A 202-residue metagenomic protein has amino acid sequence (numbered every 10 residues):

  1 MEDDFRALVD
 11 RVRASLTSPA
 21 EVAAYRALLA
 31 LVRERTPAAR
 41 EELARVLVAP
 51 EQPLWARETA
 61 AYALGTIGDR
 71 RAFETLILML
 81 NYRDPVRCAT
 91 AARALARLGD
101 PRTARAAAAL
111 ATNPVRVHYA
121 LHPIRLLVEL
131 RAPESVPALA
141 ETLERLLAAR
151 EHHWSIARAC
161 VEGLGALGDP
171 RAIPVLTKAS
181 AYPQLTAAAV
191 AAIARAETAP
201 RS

Functional and structural regions predicted by a protein language model:
M1-E2, A14, S18-T36, R45 (+7 more regions): Structural detector for internal amphipathic alpha-helices that build alpha-solenoid repeat scaffolds
R11-S15, E42-P50, T75-R83, A106-P114 (+2 more regions): Alpha-solenoid HEAT/Armadillo-like helical repeat scaffolds in large eukaryotic proteins
T103: Residue-level hotspots at or immediately adjacent to binding/recognition sites across diverse folds
